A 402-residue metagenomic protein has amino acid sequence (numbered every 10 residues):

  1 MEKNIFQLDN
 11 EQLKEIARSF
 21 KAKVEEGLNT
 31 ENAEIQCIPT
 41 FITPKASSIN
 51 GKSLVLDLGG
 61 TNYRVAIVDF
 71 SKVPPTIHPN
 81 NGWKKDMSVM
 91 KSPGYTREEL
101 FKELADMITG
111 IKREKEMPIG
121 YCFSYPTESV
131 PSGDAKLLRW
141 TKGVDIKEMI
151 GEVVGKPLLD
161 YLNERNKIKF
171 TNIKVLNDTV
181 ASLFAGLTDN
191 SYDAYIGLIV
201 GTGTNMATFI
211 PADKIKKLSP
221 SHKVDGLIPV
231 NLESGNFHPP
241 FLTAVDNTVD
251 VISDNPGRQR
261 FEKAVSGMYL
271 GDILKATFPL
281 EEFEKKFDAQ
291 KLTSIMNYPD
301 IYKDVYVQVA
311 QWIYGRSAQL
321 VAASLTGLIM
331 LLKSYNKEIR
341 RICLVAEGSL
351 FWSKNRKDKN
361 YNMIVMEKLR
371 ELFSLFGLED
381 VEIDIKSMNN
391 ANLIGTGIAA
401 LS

Functional and structural regions predicted by a protein language model:
M1-M117, N163, T188-D189, N236 (+1 more regions): ATP-binding/phosphotransfer module of carbohydrate and carboxylate kinases, centering on a glycine-rich
G51-D57, P118-G120, K174, Y195-I199 (+3 more regions): Short glycine-aspartate micro-motif
Y63-R64, V73-P75, E128-D134, L183 (+3 more regions): Eukaryotic short linear interaction motifs
Y63-V68, A181-A185, G197-L198, T204-I210 (+1 more regions): Short beta-strand scaffold segments in enzyme catalytic cores
D69-S71, Y121-T127: Short glycine-enriched loops at secondary-structure junctions
G82-K102, T127-D189, A194-I196, K214-N236 (+2 more regions): Glycine-rich phosphate-binding loop and adjoining helix at the ATP-binding site of ATP-dependent phosphoryl-transfer
S124-S129, T179-S182, G348-W352, N389-N392: Short, internal active-site loops enriched in acidic
Y125, G201-T204, N236, L350: Glycine-rich beta-alpha junction loops
